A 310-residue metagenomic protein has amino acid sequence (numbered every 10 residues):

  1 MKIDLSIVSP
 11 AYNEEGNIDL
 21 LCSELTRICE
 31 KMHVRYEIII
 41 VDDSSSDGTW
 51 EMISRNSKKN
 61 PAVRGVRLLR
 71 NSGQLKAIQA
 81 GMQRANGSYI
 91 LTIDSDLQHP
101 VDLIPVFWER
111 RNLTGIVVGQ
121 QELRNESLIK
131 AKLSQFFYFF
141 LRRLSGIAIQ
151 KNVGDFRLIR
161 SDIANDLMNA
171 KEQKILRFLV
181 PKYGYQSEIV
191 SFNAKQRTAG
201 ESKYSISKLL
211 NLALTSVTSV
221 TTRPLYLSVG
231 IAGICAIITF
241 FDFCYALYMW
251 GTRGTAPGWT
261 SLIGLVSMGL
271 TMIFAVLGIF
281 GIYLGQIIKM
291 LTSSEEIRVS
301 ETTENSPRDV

Functional and structural regions predicted by a protein language model:
M1, F178-V310: Hydrophobic helical membrane-anchoring modules
M1-L128: Structured catalytic core of nucleotide-sugar glycosyltransferases
I7, L25, G81, D96 (+5 more regions): Residue-level signature of catalytic and energy-coupling elements of molecular machines, predominantly ATP/GTP-dependent
T26, S161, R177: Short glycine-/small-residue-rich flexible loop motifs, especially phosphate/cofactor-binding loops
R27-E30, I90, G115-I116, S145 (+4 more regions): Generic structural signal for secondary-structure transition and capping sites
K58, Q83, E109-R110, R142 (+4 more regions): Solvent-exposed polar/charged
V66-R84, Y89, Q98-K174, K195-S207 (+1 more regions): Acceptor/aglycone-binding surface of glycosyltransferases and processive sugar-polymer synthases
